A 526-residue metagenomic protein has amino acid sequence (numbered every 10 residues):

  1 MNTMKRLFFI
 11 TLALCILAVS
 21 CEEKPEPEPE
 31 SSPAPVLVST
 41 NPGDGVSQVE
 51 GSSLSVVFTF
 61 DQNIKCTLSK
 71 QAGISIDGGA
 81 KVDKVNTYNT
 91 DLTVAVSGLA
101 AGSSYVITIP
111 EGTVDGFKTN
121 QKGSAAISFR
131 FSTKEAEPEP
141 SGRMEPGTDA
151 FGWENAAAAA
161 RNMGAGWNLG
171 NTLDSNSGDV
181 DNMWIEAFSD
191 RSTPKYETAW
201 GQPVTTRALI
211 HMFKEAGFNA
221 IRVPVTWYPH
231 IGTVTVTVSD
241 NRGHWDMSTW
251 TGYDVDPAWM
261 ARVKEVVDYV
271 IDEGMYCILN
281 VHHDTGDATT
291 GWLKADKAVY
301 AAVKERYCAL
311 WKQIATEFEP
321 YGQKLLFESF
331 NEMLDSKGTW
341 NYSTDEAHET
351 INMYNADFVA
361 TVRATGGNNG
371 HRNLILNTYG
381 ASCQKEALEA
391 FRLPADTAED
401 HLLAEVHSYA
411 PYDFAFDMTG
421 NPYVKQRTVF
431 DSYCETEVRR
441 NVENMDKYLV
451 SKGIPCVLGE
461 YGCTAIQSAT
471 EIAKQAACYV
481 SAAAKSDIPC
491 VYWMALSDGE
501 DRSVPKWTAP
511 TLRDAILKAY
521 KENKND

Functional and structural regions predicted by a protein language model:
L17-S20: C-terminal motif of bacterial Sec signal peptides marking the signal peptidase cleavage site
E22-K24: Bacterial signal peptide processing site
P29-V46, E111-E137: Acidic, Ser/Thr/Gly/Pro-rich low-complexity segments and short DxT(G/T)-type signature motifs
S52-V85, G112-D115: Short, surface-exposed alpha-helix to beta-strand junction/turn motifs within ectodomains of secreted and cell-envelope
E137-A220, V234-G243: N-terminal carbohydrate-binding accessory modules
D149, W200-I221, I231, T237-H283 (+2 more regions): An active-site-proximal structural segment forming one wall of the substrate-binding cleft that immediately precedes
A301-S432, E443-T464, K485-S486: Active-site region of glycoside hydrolase catalytic domains
Y433-D514: Substrate-binding cleft of secreted/luminal carbohydrate-active enzymes
